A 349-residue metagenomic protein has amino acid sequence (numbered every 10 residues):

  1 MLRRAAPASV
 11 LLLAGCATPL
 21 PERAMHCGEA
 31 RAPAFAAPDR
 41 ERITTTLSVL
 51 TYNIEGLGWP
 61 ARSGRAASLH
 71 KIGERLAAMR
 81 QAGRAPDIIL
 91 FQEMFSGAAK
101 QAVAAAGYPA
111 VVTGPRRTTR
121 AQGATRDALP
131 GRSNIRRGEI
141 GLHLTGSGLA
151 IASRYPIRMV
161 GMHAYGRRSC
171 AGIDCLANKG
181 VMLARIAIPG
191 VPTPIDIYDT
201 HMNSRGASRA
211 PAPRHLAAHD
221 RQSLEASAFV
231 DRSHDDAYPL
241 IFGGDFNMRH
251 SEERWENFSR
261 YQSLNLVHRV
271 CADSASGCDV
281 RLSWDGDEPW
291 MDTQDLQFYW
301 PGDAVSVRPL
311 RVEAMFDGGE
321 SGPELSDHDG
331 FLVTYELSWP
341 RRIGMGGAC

Functional and structural regions predicted by a protein language model:
M1-A6: Bacterial N-terminal signal peptides that target proteins for export
C16-A106, P115-R136, G141-G146, S223-S227 (+1 more regions): N-terminal, active-site-proximal structural segment of metallo-dependent hydrolase catalytic domains
T18-A37, A228-I241, F246-C349: Metal-dependent phosphoester-hydrolase catalytic domains
A36-L50, L149-M159, H163, L176-N203 (+1 more regions): Beta-strand-turn-beta hairpins that frame and shape the catalytic cleft of phosphate-ester-processing enzymes
S48-I54, I72-A102, A152, A184 (+5 more regions): Active-site beta-strand/loop signature of hydrolases that rely on acidic residues for catalysis
L57-A61, A164-I173, M202-A217: Surface-exposed cleft-lining segments at the edges of enzyme active sites
M202-A226, H250-S259: Active-site-proximal segments of metal-dependent phosphoesterases and phosphodiesterases across multiple
